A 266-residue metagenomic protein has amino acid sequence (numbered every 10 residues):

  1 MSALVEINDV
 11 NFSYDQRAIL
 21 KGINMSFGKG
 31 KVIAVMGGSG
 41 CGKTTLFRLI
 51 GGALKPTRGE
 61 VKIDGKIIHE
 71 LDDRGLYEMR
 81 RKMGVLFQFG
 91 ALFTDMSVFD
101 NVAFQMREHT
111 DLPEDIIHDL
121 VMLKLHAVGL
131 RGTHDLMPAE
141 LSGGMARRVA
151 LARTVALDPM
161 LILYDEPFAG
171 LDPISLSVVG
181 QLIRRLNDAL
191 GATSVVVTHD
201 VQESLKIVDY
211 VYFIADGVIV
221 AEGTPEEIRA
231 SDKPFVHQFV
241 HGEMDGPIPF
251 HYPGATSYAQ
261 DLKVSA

Functional and structural regions predicted by a protein language model:
M36-G38: The feature captures the beta-strand-to-loop junction immediately N-terminal to the Walker
G51: Helix-to-loop junction immediately C-terminal to a conserved catalytic motif
K66-I67, E114-T133: Conserved ABC ATPase "signature" region
M137-L141, M145: Conserved ABC ATPase signature
D158: Conserved catalytic motifs of ABC-family nucleotide-binding domains
I162-D165: Catalytic Walker B motif of ABC-type/P-loop ATPase nucleotide-binding domains
